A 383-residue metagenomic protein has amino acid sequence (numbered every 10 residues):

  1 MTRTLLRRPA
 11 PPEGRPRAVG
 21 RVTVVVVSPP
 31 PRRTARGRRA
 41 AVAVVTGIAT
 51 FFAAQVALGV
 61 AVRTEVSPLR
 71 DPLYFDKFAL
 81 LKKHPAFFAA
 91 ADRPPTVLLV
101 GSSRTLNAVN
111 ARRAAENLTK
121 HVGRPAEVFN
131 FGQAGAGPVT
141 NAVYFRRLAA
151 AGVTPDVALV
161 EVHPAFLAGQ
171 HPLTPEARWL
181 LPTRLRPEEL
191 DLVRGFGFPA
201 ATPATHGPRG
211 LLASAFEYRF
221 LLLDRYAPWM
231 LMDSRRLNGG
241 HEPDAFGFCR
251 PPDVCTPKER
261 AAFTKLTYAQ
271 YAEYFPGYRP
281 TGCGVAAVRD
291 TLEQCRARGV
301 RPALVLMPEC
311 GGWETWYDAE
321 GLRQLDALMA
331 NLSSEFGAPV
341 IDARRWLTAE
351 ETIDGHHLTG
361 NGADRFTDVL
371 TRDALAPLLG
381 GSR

Functional and structural regions predicted by a protein language model:
M1-T96: N-terminal secretory targeting modules
R3, D354-R383: Histidine-centered active-site loop/cap adjacent to the catalytic His in serine esterases/O-acetyl transfer systems
R3, P175-R298: Secreted/periplasmic serine-hydrolase-like ester/acetyl group-modifying domain
V60-D76, R104-T105, F129-G135, A269-G282: Acidic/glycine-enriched edge-of-secondary-structure segments
D76-A86, A111-R112, V143-R147, V285-T291 (+1 more regions): Alpha-helical scaffolding within the catalytic cores of extracellular/periplasmic polymer-degrading hydrolases
P94, V100, R104-G195: Membrane-embedded segments
A108-V109, G135-V139, A262, Y278-A286 (+2 more regions): Soluble non-cytosolic domains of exported or imported proteins
P280-H356: Extended hydrophobic/aromatic segments used for targeting, binding, or gating
